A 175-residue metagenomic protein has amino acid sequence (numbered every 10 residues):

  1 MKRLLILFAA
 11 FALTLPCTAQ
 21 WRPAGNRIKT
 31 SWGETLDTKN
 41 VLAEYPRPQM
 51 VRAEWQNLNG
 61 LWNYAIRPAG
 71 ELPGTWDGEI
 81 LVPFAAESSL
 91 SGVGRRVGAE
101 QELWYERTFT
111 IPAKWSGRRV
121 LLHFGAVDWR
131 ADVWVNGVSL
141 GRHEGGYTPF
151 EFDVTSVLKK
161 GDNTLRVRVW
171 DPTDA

Functional and structural regions predicted by a protein language model:
K2-L7: Sec-dependent signal peptide recognition, specifically the positively charged N-region followed immediately by
F8-A9, D174: A periodicity- and composition-biased signal for non-globular, repetitive helical segments
A9-T18: Hydrophobic h-region of N-terminal signal peptides that target proteins for export in Gram-negative bacteria
Q20-H123, V127: Extended carbohydrate-recognition surfaces in non-catalytic/accessory domains of CAZymes and lectin-like proteins
N63-R67, R95-A175: Accessory beta-strand-rich segments of carbohydrate-active enzymes
